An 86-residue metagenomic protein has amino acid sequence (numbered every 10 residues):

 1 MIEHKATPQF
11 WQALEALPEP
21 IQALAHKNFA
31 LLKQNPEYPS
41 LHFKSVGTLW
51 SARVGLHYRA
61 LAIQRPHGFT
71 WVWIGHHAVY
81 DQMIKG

Functional and structural regions predicted by a protein language model:
M1-K5, Q12, A16, A23 (+1 more regions): Enriched for short, Lys/Arg-rich terminal
F10, L31-P39, H67, H76: Preference for short coil/turn "hinge" residues that link or interrupt alpha-helices
L17, N28-L32, G86: Alpha-helix boundary/capping residues
E19-Q22, E37: Alpha-helix boundary/capping and short turn/kink residues
K27-V54: A short, surface-exposed loop/turn module that caps and links secondary-structure elements
